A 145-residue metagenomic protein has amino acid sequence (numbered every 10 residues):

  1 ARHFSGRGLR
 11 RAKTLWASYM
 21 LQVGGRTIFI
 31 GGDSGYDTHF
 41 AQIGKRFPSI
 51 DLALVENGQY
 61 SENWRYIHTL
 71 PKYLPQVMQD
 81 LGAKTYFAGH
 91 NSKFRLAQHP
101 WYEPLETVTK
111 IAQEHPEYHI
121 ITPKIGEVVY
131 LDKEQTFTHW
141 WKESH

Functional and structural regions predicted by a protein language model:
A1-P48, I125-H145: Core dinuclear metal-dependent hydrolase active-site scaffold
T14, T27, G35-K124: Cap/insert and terminal regions of metallo-dependent hydrolase folds
